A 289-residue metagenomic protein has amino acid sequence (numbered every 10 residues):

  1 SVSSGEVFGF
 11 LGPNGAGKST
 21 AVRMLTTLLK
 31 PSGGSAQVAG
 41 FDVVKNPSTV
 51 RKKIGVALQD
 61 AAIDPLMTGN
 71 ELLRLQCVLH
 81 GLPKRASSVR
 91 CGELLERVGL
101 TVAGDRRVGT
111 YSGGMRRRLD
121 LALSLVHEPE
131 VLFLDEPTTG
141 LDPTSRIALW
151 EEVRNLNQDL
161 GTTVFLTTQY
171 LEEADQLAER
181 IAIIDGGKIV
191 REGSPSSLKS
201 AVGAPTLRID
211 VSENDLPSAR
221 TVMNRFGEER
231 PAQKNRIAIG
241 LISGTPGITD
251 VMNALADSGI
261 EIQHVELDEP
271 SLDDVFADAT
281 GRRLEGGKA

Functional and structural regions predicted by a protein language model:
G34-D42, V50: Conserved ABC transporter NBD signature motif
R74, V78, R85-A103: Conserved ABC ATPase "signature" region
R107-Y111: Conserved ABC ATPase signature
E128: Conserved catalytic motifs of ABC-family nucleotide-binding domains
L132-D135: Catalytic Walker B motif of ABC-type/P-loop ATPase nucleotide-binding domains
E151-I242: ABC transporter nucleotide-binding domain
